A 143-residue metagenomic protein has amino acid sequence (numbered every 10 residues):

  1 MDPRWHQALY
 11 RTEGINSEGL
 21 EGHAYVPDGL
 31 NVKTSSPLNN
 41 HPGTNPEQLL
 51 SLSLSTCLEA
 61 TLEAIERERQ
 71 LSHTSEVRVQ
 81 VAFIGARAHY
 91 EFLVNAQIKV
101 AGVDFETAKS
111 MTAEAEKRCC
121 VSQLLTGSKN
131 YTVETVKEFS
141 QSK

Functional and structural regions predicted by a protein language model:
M1-L52, A60-K143: Extended beta-strand/beta-hairpin segments
